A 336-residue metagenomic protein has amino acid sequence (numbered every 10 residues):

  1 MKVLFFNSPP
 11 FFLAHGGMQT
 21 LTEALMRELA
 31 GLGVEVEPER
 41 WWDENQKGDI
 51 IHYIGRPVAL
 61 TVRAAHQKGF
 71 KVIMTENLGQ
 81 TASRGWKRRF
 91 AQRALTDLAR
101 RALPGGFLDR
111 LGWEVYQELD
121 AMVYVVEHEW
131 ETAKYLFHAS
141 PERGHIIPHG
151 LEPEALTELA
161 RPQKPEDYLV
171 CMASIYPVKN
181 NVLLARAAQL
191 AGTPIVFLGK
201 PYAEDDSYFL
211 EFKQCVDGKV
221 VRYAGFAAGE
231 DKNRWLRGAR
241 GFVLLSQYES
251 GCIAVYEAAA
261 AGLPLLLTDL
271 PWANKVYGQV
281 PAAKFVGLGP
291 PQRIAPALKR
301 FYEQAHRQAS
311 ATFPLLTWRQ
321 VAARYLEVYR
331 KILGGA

Functional and structural regions predicted by a protein language model:
G17, E303-G334: A charged, aromatic-enriched C-terminal amphipathic alpha-helix characteristic of glycosyltransferases across folds
Q19, P194-V221, D231, W235: Short, structured helix-loop element that forms part of the nucleotide-activated donor/catalytic region
D97-M122, E131: Membrane-proximal helix-turn-helix segments that form the acceptor-binding/catalytic region of lipid-linked
K134-Y135, E142-E166: Acidic anion/phosphate-binding donor-loop and adjacent secondary structure in glycosyltransferase catalytic cores
P162-K179, A185-G192, V196-L198: Conserved donor-binding/catalytic core segment of Leloir-type glycosyltransferases
Q247-Y248: Aromatic "clamp/platform" in nucleotide-sugar-dependent glycosyltransferases that forms part of the donor/acceptor
P264-L267, N274: Short hydrophobic beta-strand element within catalytic cores of glycosyltransferases and related nucleotide-activated
A283-P291, K299-E303: Conserved acidic donor-binding segment of nucleotide-sugar-dependent glycosyltransferases
